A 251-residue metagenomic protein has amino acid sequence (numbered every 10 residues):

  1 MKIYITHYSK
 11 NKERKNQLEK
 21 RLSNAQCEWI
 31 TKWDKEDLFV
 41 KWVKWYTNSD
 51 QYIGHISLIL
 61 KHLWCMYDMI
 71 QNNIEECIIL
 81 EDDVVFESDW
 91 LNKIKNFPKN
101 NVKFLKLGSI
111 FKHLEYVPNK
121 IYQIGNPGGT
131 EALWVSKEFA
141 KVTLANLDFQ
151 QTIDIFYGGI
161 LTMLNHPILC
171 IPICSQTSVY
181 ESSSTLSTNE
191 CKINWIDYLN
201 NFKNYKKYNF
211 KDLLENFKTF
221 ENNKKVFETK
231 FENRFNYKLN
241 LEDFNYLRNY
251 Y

Functional and structural regions predicted by a protein language model:
M1-L80, V84-Y251: An acidic/histidine-cluster motif and surrounding catalytic segment that typifies divalent-metal-assisted enzyme active
